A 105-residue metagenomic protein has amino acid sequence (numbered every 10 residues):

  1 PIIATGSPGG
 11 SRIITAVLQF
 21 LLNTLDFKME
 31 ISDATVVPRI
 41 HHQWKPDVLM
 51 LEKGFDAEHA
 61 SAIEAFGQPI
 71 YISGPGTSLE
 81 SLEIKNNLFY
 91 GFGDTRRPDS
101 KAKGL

Functional and structural regions predicted by a protein language model:
P1-S73: Proteins synthesized as precursors that undergo proteolytic processing into mature forms
G54-L105: Cofactor-centric catalytic regions
